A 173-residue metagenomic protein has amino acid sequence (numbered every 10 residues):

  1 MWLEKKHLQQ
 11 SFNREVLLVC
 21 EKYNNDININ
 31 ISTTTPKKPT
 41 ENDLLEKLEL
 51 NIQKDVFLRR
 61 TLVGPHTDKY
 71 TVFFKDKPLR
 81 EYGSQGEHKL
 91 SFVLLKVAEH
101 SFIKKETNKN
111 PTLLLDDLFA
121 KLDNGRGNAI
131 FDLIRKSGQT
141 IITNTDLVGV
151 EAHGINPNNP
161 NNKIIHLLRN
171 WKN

Functional and structural regions predicted by a protein language model:
L3-T112, K121-G125, A129-I141, V148-I155 (+1 more regions): Conserved NTPase motor "head" modules and their coupling/switch loops across ABC/AAA+ ATPases, GTPases, and GHKL ATPases
D116-L118: Walker B catalytic acidic pair
N158-K172: H-loop (His-switch) and adjacent beta-strand-loop-beta switch element of ABC-type ATPase nucleotide-binding domains
